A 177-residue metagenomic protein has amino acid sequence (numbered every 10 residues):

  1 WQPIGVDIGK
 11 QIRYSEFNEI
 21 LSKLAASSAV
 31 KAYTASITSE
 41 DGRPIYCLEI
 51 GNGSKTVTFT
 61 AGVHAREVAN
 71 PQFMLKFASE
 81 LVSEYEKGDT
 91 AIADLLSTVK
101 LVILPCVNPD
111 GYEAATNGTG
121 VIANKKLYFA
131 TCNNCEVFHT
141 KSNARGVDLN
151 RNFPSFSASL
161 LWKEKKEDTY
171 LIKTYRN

Functional and structural regions predicted by a protein language model:
W1-D41: Short glycine- and acidic-rich boundary segments immediately preceding or forming the N-terminal edge of structured
V30-A32, I45, L101: Short, conserved active-site loop motifs that form the nucleotide-linked donor/cofactor pocket
T38-I45, V137-K141: N-terminal short beta-loop-beta anion/metal-coordinating cradle
P44-C47, R176-N177: A Trp-anchored, charged/polar loop motif used as the substrate-binding/catalytic surface of acyl/ester-handling
C47-K55, G62: Short beta-strand-to-loop junctions in surface cap/lid or active-site-entrance loops
S54-K55, V68-N177: Active-site/substrate-binding loop(s) of hydrolase catalytic cores
T58-T60, A65-V68: Short alpha-beta junction capping motif
